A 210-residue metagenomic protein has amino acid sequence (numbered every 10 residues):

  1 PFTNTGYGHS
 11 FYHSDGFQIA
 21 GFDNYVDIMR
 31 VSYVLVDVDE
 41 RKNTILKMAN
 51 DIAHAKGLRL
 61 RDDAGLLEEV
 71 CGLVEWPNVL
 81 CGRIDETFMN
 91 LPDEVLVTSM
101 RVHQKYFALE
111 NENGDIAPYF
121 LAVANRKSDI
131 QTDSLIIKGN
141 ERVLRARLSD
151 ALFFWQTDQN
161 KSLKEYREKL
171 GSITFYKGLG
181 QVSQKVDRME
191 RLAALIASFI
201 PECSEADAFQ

Functional and structural regions predicted by a protein language model:
P1-Q210: Amphipathic alpha-helical "coupling" segments that flank catalytic cores
